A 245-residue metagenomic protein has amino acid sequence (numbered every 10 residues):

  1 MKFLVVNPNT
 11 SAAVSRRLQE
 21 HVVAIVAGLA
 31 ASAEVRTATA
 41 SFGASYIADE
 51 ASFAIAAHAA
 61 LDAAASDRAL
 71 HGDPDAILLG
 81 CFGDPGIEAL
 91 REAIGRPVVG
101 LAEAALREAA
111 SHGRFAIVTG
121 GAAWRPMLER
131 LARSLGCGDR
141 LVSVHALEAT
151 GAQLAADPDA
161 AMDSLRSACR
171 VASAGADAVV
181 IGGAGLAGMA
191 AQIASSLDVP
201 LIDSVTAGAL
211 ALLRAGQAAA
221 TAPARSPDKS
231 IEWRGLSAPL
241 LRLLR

Functional and structural regions predicted by a protein language model:
K2, Q217-R245: SAM-dependent methyltransferases
K2-G28: N-terminal beta1-alpha1 ligand-phosphate binding loop
L4, A116-V118: Conserved beta-strand elements of the Class I
V5, P74-C81, A176-A184: Periplasmic-binding protein-like
R36-L61, A152-D157: N-terminal beta-loop-helix "entrance" segment that forms/cooperates in small-molecule cofactor or anionic ligand
D49-L70, A160-A168: Glycine-rich, highly charged phosphate/nucleotide-binding loops
L90-S111, I193-L212: Short, acidic/small-residue loops that bind anionic groups at enzyme active sites
G121-A184, M189: Active-site rim beta-loop-alpha module in soluble metabolic enzymes
